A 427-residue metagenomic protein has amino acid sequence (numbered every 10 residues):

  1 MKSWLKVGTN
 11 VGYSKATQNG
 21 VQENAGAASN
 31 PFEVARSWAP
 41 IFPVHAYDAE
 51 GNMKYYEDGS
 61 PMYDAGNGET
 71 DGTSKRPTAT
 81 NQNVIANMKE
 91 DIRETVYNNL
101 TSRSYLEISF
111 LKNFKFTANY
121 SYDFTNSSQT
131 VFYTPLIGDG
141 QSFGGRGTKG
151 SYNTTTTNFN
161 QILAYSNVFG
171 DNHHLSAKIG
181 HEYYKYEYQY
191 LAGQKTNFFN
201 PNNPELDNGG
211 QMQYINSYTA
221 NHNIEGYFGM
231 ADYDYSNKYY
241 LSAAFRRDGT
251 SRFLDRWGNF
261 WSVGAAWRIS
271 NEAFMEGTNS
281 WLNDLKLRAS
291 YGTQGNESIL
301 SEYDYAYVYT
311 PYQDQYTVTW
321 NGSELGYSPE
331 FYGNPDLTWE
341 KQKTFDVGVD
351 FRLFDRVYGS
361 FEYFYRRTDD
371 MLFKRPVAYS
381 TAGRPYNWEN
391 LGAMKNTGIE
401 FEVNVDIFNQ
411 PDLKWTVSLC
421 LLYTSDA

Functional and structural regions predicted by a protein language model:
M1-L5, N10-K15, G66-Y133, G144-S425: Extracellular/periplasmic, surface-exposed regions of secreted and cell-surface proteins
S3-D48, M53: N-terminal, post-signal-peptide soluble/periplasmic segments of Gram-negative outer-membrane pore/transport systems
